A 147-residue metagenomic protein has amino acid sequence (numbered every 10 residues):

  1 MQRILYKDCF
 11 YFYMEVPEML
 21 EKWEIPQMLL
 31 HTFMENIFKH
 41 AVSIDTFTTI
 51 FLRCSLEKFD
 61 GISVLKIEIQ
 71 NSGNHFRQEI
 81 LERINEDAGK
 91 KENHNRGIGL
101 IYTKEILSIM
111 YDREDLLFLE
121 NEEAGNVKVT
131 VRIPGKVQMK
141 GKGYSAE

Functional and structural regions predicted by a protein language model:
M1-R132: Two-component histidine phosphotransfer core
K136-G141: Short, charged/polar, Gly/Pro-enriched secondary-structure boundary elements
K142-E147: Low-complexity, S/T/G/P-rich flexible repeat/linker segments used as non-globular hinges and stalks within
